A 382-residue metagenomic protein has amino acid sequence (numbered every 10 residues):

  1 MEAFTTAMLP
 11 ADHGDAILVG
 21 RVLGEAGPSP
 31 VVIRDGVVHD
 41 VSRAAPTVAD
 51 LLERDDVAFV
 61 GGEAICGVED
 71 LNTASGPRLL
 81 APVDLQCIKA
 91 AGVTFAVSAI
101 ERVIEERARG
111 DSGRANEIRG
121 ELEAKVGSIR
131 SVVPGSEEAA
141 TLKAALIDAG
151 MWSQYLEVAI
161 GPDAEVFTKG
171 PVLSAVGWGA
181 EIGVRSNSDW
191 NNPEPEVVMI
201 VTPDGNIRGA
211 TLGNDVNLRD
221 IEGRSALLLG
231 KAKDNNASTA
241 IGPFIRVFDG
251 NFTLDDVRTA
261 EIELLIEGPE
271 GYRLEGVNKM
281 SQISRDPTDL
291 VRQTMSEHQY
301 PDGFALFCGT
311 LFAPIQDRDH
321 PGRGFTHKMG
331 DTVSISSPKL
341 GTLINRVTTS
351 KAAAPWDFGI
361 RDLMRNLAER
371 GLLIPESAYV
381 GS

Functional and structural regions predicted by a protein language model:
M1-D15, E25, N217-S382: Catalytic-pocket segment enriched in acidic/His residues
M1-G24, A58-G268, L372-G381: Active-site microenvironments in enzyme catalytic cores
P10-H13, I17-F59: Gly/serine-rich nucleotide phosphate-binding loop at the start of the catalytic core of nucleotide/ADP-ribose-handling
L23-G27, V32-V37, V201-N206, E267-G271 (+1 more regions): Short acidic-glycine loop/turn motifs at beta-strand connectors
P30, I88, V198, F304-A305: Beta-sheet entry/capping signal
V38-H39, F95, R273: Short, isolated positions in well-ordered beta-strands
R43, L212, V277-N278: Short clusters of small/polar residues that mark proteolytic maturation junctions
